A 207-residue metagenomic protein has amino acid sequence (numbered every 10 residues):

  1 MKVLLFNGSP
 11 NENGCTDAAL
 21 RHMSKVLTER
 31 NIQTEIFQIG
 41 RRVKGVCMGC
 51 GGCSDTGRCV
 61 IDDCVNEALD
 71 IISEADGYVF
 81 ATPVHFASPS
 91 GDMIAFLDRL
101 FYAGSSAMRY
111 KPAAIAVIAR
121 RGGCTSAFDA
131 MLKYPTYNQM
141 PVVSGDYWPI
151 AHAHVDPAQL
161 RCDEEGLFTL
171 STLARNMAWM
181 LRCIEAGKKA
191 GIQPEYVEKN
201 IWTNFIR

Functional and structural regions predicted by a protein language model:
K2-R30: N-terminal beta1-alpha1 ligand-phosphate binding loop
I32-R42: A short beta-strand-loop structural module common to alpha/beta enzyme folds
R42-L69, K199-R207: Cysteine-cluster motifs in flexible loop/terminal segments that predominantly coordinate metals
G51-D55, L132, R161-C162: Short, hinge-like loop/turn segments at secondary-structure boundaries
V60-Y147: Helix-loop-strand module that forms the ligand-binding subsite of alpha/beta enzymes
P141-R207: Glycine-rich phosphate/pyrophosphate-binding loop and the adjoining helix
